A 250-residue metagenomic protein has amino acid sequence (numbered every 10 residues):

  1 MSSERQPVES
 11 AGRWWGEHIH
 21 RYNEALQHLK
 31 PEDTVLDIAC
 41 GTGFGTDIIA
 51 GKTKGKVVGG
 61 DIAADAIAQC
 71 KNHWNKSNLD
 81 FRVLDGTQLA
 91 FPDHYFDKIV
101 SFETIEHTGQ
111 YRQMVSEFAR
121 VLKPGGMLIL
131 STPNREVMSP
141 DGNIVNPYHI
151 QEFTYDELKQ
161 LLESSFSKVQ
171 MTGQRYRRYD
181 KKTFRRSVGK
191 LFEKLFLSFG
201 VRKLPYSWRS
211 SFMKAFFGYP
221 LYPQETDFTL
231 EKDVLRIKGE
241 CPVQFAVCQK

Functional and structural regions predicted by a protein language model:
M1-P92, K98, F102, R112-V115 (+4 more regions): Conserved N-terminal segment of class I S-adenosyl-L-methionine
P31, L122-M127: Short glycine-dipeptide loop
V57, L128-L130: Hydrophobic/aromatic residues located in beta-strands of well-ordered beta-sheets within soluble catalytic
E103-H107: A short His-aromatic
R112-P124: A short glycine-rich, Lys/Arg-flanked "PGG" loop and its adjoining helix->strand segment in the class I
L130-Q151, Y155-D156: Short, glycine-/aromatic-enriched active-site segment of Class I SAM-dependent methyltransferases
E163-L191: Substrate-binding/catalytic lobe of Class I Rossmann-like enzymes that use SAM or dcSAM, i.e., the mid-to-C-terminal
K182-Q224: C-terminal helical/coil "lid" or tail adjacent to the Rossmann-like core of SAM-dependent
